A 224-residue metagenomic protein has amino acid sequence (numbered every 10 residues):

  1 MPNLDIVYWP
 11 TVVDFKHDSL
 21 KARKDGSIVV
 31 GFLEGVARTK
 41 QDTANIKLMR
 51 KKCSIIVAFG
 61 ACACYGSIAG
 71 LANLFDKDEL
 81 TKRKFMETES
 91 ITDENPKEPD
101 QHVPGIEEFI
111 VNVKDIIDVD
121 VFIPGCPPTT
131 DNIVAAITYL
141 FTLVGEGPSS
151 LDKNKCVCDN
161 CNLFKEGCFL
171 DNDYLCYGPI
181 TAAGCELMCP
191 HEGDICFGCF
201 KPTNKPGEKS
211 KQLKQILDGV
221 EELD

Functional and structural regions predicted by a protein language model:
M1-N172, Y177-P179, C199-F200: Iron-sulfur-associated redox domains of electron-transfer enzymes in respiratory and anaerobic energy metabolism
K155-C158, E186, G193-C196: Residues immediately within or flanking Cys/His clusters that coordinate Zn2+ in small zinc-binding modules
G167, E186-L187: Conserved active-site beta-strand-loop modules that form the wall/rim of enzyme catalytic pockets and either contain
T181-A182, H191-D224: Long, compositionally biased charged/polar accessory segments in the mid-to-C-terminal portions of proteins
